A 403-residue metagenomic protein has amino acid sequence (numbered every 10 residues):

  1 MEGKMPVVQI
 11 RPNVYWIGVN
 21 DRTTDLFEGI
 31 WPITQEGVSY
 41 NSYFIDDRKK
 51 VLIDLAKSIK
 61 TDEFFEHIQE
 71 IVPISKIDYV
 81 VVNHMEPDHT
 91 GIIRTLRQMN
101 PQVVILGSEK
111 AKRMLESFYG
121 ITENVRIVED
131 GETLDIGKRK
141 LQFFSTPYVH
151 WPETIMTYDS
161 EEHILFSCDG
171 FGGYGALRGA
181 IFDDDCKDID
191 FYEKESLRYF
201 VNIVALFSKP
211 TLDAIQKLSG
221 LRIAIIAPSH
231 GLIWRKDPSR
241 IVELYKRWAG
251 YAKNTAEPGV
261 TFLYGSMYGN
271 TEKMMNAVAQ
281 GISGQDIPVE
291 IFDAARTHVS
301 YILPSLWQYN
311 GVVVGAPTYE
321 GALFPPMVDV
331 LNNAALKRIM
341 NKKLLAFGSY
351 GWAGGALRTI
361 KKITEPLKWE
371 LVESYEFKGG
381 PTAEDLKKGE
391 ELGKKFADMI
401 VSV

Functional and structural regions predicted by a protein language model:
V7-Q69, M156-D159, H163-S167, V260 (+1 more regions): Conserved beta-strand hairpin/beta-sheet module of binuclear metal-dependent hydrolase folds, prominently
V8-P12, G107-T154, F207-I215: Metallo-beta-lactamase
R48, I59-L106: Active-site metal-binding motif and surrounding structural segment of the metallo-beta-lactamase
I53-L55, I77-M85, I105-S108, L165-D169 (+1 more regions): Active-site neighborhood of phospho(di)ester-bond hydrolases with catalytic His/Asp-centered motifs
I92, H298-I302: Short acidic active-site motifs
H150-T154, E162, G170-A205, A249-N254: Active-site-proximal loop/helix segment associated with metal-binding centers of metalloenzymes
L177, D188-I226, G231-I233, A277-F292 (+1 more regions): FMN-binding flavodoxin-like domain, especially the glycine-rich phosphate-binding loop
H230-G259: Terminal amphipathic helices with adjacent charged low-complexity linkers/tails
